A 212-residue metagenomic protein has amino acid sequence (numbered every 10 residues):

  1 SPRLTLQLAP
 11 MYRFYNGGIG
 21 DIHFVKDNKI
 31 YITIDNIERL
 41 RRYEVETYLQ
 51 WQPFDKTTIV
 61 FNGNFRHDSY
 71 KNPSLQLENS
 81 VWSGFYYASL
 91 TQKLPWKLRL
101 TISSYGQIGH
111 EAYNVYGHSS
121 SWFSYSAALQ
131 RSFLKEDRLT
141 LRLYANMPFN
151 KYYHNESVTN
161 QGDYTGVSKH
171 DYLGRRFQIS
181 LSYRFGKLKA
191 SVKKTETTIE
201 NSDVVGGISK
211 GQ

Functional and structural regions predicted by a protein language model:
S1-N62, N72-Q76: Outer membrane beta-barrel strand-and-loop segments of large Gram-negative receptors, especially TonB-dependent
P2, L6-Q7, Q52-V60, R66 (+3 more regions): Detector for outer-membrane/organellar transmembrane beta-barrel domains, recognizing the amphipathic beta-strand
P2-L4, F14-G20, D55, H67-P73 (+3 more regions): Gram-negative outer-membrane beta-barrel proteins
Y12-N16, R39-V45, F65-S69, W82-Y86 (+2 more regions): Transmembrane beta-barrel architecture of outer-membrane proteins
N79-Q212: Conserved C-terminal beta-signal and adjacent last beta-strands/turns of outer-membrane beta-barrel proteins
